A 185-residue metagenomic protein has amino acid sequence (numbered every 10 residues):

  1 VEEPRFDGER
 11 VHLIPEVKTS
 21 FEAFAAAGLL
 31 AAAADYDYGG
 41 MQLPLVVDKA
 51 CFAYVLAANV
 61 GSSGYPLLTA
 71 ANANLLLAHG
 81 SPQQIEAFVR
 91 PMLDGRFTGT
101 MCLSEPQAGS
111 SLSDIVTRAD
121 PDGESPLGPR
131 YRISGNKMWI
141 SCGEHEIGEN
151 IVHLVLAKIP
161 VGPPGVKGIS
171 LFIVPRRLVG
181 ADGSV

Functional and structural regions predicted by a protein language model:
V1-L67, Q83, A87: Amphipathic, small/basic residue-rich leader segments at the start of a protein or domain
D7-E22, A32-A34, T100-R132, N136-H145: Flexible, glycine/threonine-enriched loop-and-boundary segments that flank and lead into catalytic domains of large
D7-G8, Y38-Q42, A71-L75, Q84 (+4 more regions): Flexible loop/turn segments at secondary-structure boundaries
A31, D35-Y36, G61-N74, G95-E105 (+1 more regions): Core alpha/beta catalytic barrel or barrel-like domain that forms the active/cofactor pocket in diverse metabolic
V46, A70-A71, R96, L112-D114 (+2 more regions): Short, solvent-exposed loop/turn segments at the edges of secondary structure
A53, N74-A78: Short glycine/serine- and small hydrophobic-enriched flexible loop segments
L68-T69, G80-T117: Internal maturation/activation junctions in enzymes
G128-S184: A short core secondary-structure module
